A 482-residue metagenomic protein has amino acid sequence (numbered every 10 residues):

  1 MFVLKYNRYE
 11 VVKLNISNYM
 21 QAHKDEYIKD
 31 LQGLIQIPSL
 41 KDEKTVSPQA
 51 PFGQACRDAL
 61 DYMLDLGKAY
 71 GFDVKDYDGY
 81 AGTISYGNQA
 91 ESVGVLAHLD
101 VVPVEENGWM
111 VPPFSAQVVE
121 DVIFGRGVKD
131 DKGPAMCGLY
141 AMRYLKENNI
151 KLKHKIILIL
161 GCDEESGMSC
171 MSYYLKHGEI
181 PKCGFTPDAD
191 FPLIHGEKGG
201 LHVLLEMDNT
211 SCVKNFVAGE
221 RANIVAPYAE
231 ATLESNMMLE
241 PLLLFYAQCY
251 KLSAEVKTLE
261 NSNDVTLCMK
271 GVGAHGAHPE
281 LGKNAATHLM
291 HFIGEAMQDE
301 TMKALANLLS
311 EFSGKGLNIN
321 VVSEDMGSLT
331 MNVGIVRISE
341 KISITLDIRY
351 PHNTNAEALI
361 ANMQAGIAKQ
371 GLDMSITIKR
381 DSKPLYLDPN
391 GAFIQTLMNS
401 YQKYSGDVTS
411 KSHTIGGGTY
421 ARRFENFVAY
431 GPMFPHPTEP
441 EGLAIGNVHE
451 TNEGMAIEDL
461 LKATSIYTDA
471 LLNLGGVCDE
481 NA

Functional and structural regions predicted by a protein language model:
M1-K13, A482: N-terminal amphipathic/basic-hydrophobic helices that include classical n-h-c signal peptides and signal-anchor
R8-F124, I150-L152: Acidic/His- and Gly-rich active-site-bordering loop/insert found across diverse amide/peptide-bond hydrolases
P38, N399-Y401, D407-V477: Zn-dependent metallopeptidase/amidohydrolase metal-coordination segment
S92-L160, S166, H177-G178, G442-G446 (+1 more regions): Active-site metal-coordination/substrate-binding segment of hydrolases, especially metallo-dependent peptidases
V119-D121, M142-I157, E240-P241, A296-K303 (+2 more regions): Phosphate-handling active-site elements
G133-Y144, T287-H291, K462-D469: Short amphipathic alpha-helical face segments that pack within enzyme cores and frequently flank/anchor catalytic
E165, S172-N353: Midchain, well-structured core segments that form catalytic/ion-binding scaffolds
L309-S313, N332-G334, D347-H352, S375-I394 (+1 more regions): A short beta-alpha structural unit
